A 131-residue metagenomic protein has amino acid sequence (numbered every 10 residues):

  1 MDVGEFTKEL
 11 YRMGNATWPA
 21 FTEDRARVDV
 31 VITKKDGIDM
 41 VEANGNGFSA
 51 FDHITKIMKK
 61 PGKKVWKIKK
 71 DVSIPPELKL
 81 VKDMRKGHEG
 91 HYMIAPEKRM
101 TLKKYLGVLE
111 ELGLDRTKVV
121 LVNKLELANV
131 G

Functional and structural regions predicted by a protein language model:
M1-G131: NAD-dependent ADP-ribosyltransferases
